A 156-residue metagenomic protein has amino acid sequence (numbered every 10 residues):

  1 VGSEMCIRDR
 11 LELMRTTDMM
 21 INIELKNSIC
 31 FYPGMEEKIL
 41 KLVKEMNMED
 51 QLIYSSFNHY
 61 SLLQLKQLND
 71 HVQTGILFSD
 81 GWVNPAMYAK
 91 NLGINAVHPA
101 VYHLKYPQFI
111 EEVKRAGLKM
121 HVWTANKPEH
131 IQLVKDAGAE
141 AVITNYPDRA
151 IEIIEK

Functional and structural regions predicted by a protein language model:
V1-I7: Short, small-residue-biased leader/transition segments that mark boundaries at the very start of proteins
R8-K156: Short loop-to-alpha-helix "cap/lid" segments that border enzyme active sites across diverse enzyme classes
